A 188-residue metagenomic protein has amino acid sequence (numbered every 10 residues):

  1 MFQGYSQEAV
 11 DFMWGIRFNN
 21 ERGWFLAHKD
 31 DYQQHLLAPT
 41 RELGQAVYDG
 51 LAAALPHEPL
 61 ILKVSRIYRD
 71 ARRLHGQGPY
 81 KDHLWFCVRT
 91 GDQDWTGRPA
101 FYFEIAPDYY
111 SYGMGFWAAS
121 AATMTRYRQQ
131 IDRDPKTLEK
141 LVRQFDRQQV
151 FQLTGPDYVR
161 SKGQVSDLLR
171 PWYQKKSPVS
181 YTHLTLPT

Functional and structural regions predicted by a protein language model:
M1-L26, S180-Y181: Short, charged, low-complexity amphipathic alpha-helix
W14-I67: Active-site acidic/histidine clusters and adjacent loop/turn architecture that either coordinate catalytic ions
A52-W95: Hydrophobic/aromatic-rich structural module bridging two neighboring secondary-structure elements via a short loop
A100: Structured soluble/peripheral alpha/beta segments that form catalytic or ligand/cofactor-binding pockets
D108-G155: Compact, glycine/acidic-enriched structural inserts
L169-Y181: Short glycine/proline-rich, acidic loop/turn segments that cap or connect secondary-structure elements
T182-T188: Conserved small/polar residues in nucleotide/adenosyl-binding loops
